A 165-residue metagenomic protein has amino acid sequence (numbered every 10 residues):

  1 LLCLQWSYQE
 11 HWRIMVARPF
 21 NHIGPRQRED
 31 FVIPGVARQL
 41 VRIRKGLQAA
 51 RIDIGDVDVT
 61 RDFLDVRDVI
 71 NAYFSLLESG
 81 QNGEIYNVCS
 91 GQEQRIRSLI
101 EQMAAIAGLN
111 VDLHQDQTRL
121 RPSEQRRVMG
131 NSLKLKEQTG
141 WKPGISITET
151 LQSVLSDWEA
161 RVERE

Functional and structural regions predicted by a protein language model:
L1, R18, G130: Short, conserved clusters of charged catalytic residues that mark active-site and nucleotide-handling motifs
L1-M15, A37-R44: Active-site Tyr-X1-5-Lys
S7-Q9, Q27, Q48-R51: Active-site "gating" loop of Rossmann-like NAD(P)-dependent oxidoreductase/epimerase domains
M15-G35, T60: Flexible, glycine-rich beta-alpha linker
V32-E165: C-terminal substrate-binding subdomain of Rossmann-fold SDR/epimerase-dehydratase oxidoreductases
